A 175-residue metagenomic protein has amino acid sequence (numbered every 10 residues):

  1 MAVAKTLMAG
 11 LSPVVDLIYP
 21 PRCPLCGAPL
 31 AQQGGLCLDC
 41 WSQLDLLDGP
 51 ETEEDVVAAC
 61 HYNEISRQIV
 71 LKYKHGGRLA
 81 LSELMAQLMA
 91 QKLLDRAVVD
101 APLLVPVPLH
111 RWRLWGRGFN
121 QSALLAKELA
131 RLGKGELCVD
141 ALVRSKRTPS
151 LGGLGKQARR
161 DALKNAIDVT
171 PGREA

Functional and structural regions predicted by a protein language model:
M1-A175: Glycine-rich phosphate/pyrophosphate-handling loop used in enzymes and phosphotransfer proteins
